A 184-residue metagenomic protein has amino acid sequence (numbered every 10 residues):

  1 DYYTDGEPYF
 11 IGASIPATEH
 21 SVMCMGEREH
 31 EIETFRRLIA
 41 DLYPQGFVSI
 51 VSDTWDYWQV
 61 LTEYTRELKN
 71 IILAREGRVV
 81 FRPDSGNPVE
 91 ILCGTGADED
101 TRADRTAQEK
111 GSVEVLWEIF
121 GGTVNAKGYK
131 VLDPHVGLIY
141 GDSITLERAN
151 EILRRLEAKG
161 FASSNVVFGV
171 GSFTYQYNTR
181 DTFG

Functional and structural regions predicted by a protein language model:
D1-A126, L146-R148: Buried, small/hydrophobic-residue-enriched core segments of structured protein domains
Y43-Q45, E76, V131-H135, S163: Short gly/pro-enriched beta-turn/loop segments at secondary-structure junctions
R66-N70, R154, G184: Short beta-strand elements
T95-E99, L153-R155, D181-F183: Short, surface-exposed amphipathic charged segments that create phosphate/polyanion-binding patches used for binding
G122-V124, Y129-L138, N165-V167: Short beta-strand/loop segments at the ligand-binding rim of alpha/beta enzyme cores
L138-L146, V170-T174: Glycine-rich beta-to-alpha transition loops that act as phosphate-gripper elements at the mouths of alpha/beta enzyme
I144-A158: Catalytic cores of alpha/beta
K159-F183: Glycine-rich phosphate-binding active-site loops on the catalytic face of alpha/beta enzymes
